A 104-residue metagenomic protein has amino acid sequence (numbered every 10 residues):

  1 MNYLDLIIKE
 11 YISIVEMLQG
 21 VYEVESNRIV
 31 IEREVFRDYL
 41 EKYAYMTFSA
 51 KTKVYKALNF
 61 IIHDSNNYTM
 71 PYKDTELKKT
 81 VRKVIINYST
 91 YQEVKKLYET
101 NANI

Functional and structural regions predicted by a protein language model:
M1-I104: Extended alpha-helical interface modules used as scaffolds for assembling large macromolecular complexes
